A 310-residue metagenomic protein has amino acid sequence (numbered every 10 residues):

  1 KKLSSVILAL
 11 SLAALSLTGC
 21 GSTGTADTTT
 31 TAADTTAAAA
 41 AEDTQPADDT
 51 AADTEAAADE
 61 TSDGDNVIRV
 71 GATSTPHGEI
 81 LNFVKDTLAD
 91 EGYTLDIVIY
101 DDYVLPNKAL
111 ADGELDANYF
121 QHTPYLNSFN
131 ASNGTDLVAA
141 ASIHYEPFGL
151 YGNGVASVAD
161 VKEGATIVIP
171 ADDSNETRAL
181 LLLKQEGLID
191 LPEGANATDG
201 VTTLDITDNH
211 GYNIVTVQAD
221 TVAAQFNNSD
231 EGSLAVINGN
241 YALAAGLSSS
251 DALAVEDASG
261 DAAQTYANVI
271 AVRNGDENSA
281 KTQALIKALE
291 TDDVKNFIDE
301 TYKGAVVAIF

Functional and structural regions predicted by a protein language model:
K1-G24: Sec-dependent N-terminal signal peptides of Gram-positive bacterial secreted proteins and lipoproteins
S16-A51: Bacterial lipoprotein signal-peptidase II cleavage site
D63-T75, Y93-I99, T166-I167: Short, well-ordered beta-strand elements
I97-K108, N196-A224: Short helix-initiation/N-cap motifs at beta->coil->alpha
S128-A140, G154-V155, A245-D257: Ligand-binding "clamshell"
A140-I189, K295: A conserved helix-loop-strand patch within extracytoplasmic ligand-binding domains of the periplasmic binding
P147-A159, Y266-S279: A bilobed periplasmic-binding-protein/Venus flytrap-type ligand-binding module shared by bacterial periplasmic
T177-K184, L289-I309: Periplasmic-binding protein-like
